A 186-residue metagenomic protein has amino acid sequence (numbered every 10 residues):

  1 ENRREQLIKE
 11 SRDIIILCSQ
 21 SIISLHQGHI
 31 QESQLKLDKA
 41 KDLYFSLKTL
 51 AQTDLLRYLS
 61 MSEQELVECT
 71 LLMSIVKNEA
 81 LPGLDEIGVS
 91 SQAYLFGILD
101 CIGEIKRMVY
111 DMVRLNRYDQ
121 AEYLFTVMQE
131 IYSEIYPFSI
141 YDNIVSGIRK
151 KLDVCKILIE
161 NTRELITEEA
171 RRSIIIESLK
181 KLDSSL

Functional and structural regions predicted by a protein language model:
E1-T49: Leu/Val/Ala/Ile-rich N-terminal alpha-helices, chiefly Sec-type signal peptides and the beginnings
R3, E10, K36, Y58 (+5 more regions): Amphipathic alpha-helix face/heptad-repeat signature
E5, Q31, D119-E122, S146: Short, solvent-exposed positions on alpha-helices
C18, I22-L25, Y44-K48, L66 (+6 more regions): A structural signal for well-ordered alpha-helices, especially hydrophobic packing surfaces of coiled-coils
K36-Q92: Long, charged all-alpha helical bundle/coiled-coil segments in cytosolic proteins
V76, L81-D119, Y123-Y132: Long, charge-patterned amphipathic alpha-helical coiled-coil/hairpin "stalk" segments used as oligomerization
A121-L186: Long amphipathic all-alpha helical oligomerization modules
